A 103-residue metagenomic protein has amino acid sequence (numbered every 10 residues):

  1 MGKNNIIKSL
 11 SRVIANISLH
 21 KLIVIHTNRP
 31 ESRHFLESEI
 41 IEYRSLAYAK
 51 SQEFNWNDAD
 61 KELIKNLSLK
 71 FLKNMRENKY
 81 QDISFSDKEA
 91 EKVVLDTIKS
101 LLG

Functional and structural regions predicted by a protein language model:
M1-G103: Surface/interface-facing alpha-helical segments and adjacent flexible terminal/loop regions used for partner/assembly
